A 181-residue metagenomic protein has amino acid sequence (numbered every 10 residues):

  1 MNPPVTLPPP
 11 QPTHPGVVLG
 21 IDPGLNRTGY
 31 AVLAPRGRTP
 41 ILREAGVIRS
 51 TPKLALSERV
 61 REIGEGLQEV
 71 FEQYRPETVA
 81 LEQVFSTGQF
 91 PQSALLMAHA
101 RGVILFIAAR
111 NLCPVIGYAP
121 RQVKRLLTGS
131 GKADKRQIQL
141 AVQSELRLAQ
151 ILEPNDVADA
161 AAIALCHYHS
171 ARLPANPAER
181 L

Functional and structural regions predicted by a protein language model:
M1-L181: Phosphate- and other anionic-substrate recognition elements at nucleic-acid/protein interfaces
